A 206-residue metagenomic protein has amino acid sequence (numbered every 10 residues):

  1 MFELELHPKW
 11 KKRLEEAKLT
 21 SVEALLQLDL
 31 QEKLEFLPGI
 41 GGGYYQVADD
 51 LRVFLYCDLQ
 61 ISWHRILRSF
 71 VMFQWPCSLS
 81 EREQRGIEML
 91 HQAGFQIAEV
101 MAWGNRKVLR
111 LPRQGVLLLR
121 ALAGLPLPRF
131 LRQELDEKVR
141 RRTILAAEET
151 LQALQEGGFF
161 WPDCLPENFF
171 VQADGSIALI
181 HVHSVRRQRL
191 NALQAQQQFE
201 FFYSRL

Functional and structural regions predicted by a protein language model:
M1-L34: Juxta-kinase regulatory segment immediately upstream of eukaryotic protein kinase catalytic domains
V22-L125, E156: Conserved ATP-binding subdomain of kinase catalytic cores across diverse folds
G43-V47, L55, E149-R187: Active-site acidic catalytic loop and adjacent metal/ATP-binding pocket of ATP-dependent phosphoryl transfer enzymes
W63, R106, L127, F170-G175 (+1 more regions): Active-site-proximal flexible loops/turns
R65-V71, R129-Q133, A192: Short acidic, glycine/proline-rich loop/turn micro-motifs
W75-S78, L135, V139, L190 (+1 more regions): Short alpha-helix boundary/capping segments
S80-E81, G86-I97, P128-P162, P166-E167: Conserved kinase catalytic-core helix
R142, Q172-L206: C-lobe/activation-segment region of protein kinase-like
